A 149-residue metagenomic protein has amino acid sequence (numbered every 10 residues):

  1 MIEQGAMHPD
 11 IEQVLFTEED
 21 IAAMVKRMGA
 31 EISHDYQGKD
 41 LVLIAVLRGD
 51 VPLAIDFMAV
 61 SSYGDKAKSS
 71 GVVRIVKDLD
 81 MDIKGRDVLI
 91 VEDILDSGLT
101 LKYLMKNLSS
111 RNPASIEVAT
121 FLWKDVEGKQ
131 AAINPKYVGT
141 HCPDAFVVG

Functional and structural regions predicted by a protein language model:
M1-G149: PRPP-associated nucleotide enzymes
